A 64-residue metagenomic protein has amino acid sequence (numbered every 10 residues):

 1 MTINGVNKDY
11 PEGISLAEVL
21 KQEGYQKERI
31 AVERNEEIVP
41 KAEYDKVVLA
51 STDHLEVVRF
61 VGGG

Functional and structural regions predicted by a protein language model:
T2, N7, P11-Y44: Compact, glycine-rich, soluble single-domain proteins
T52-L55: Loop/turn positions that initiate beta-strands
G63-G64: Glycine-centered recognition micro-motifs in short, flexible terminal segments and loops
